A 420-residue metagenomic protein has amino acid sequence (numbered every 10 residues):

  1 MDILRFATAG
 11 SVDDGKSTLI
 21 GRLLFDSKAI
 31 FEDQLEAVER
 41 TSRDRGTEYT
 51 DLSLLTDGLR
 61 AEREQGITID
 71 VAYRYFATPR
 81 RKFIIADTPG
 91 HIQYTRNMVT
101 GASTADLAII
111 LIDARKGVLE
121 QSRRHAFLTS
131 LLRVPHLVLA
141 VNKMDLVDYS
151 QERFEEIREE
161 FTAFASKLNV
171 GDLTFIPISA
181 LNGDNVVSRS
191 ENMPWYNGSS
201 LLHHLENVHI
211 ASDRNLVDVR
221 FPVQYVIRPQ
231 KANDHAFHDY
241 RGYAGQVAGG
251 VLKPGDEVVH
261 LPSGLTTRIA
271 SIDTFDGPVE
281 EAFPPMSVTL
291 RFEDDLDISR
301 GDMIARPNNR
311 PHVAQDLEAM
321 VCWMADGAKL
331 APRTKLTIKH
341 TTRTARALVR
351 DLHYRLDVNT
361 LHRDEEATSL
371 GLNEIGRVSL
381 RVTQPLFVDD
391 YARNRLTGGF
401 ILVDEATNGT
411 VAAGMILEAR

Functional and structural regions predicted by a protein language model:
M1-Q93, A105: P-loop NTPase switch module centered on the Walker A-proximal segment
R5-T8, L146-Y149, R153, A163 (+1 more regions): C-terminal effector modules of nucleic-acid-centric enzymes and ribosome-associated factors
A9-S11, R60-T68, R74-A77, V99-G101 (+12 more regions): Replace "in large, NTP-powered and nucleic-acid-processing enzymes" with "in large, NTP-powered factors and other
D13, L19, V38, G66 (+13 more regions): Residue-level signature of catalytic and energy-coupling elements of molecular machines, predominantly ATP/GTP-dependent
D14, D26-I30, H91-I92, R115-L119 (+5 more regions): Conserved nucleotide-binding/hydrolysis micro-motifs of P-loop NTPases
V38, D113-A114, V138-E155, F175-M193 (+2 more regions): G-domain G4 guanine-recognition motif of GTPases
R81-F83, T88-Y94, A102-A126, L131-E155: Conserved Switch II/interswitch segment of TRAFAC-class P-loop GTPases
E155, T162-S299, R306-G327: Conserved catalytic-core segments of large NTP-driven translation/proteostasis enzymes
